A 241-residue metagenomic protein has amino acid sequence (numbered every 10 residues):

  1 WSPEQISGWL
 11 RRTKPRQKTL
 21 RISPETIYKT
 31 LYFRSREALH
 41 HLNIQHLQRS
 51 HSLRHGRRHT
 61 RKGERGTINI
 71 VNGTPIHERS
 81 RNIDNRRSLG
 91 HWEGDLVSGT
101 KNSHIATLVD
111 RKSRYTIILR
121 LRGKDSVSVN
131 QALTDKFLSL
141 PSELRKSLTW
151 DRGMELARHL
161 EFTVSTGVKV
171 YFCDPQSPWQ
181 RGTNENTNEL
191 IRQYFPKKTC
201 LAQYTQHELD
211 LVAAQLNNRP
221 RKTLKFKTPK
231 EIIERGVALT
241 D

Functional and structural regions predicted by a protein language model:
W1-K62: Conserved short alpha-helical interface segments
I6, I27, D95, L108 (+6 more regions): Mobile genetic element proteins and their domesticated derivatives, centered on retroelements and DNA transposons
L47-A106: Mobile-element integrase/transposase regions, centering on the N-terminal DNA-binding/Zn-coordinating module
S98-K101, I118-S142: Active-site beta-loop-alpha junctions of metal-dependent nucleic acid enzymes, especially the RNase H-like/DDE
N102-S103, R111-T116: Coil-to-beta-strand transition motifs
R114-L119, F172, K197: Short small-residue beta-strand/loop micro-motif enriched in glycine and branched aliphatics
W150-T166, F172-Q193, A202-A214: RNase H-like two-metal-ion nuclease catalytic core shared by retroviral integrases and related mobile-element nucleases
K197-D241: C-terminal domain-tail junction helix/linker
